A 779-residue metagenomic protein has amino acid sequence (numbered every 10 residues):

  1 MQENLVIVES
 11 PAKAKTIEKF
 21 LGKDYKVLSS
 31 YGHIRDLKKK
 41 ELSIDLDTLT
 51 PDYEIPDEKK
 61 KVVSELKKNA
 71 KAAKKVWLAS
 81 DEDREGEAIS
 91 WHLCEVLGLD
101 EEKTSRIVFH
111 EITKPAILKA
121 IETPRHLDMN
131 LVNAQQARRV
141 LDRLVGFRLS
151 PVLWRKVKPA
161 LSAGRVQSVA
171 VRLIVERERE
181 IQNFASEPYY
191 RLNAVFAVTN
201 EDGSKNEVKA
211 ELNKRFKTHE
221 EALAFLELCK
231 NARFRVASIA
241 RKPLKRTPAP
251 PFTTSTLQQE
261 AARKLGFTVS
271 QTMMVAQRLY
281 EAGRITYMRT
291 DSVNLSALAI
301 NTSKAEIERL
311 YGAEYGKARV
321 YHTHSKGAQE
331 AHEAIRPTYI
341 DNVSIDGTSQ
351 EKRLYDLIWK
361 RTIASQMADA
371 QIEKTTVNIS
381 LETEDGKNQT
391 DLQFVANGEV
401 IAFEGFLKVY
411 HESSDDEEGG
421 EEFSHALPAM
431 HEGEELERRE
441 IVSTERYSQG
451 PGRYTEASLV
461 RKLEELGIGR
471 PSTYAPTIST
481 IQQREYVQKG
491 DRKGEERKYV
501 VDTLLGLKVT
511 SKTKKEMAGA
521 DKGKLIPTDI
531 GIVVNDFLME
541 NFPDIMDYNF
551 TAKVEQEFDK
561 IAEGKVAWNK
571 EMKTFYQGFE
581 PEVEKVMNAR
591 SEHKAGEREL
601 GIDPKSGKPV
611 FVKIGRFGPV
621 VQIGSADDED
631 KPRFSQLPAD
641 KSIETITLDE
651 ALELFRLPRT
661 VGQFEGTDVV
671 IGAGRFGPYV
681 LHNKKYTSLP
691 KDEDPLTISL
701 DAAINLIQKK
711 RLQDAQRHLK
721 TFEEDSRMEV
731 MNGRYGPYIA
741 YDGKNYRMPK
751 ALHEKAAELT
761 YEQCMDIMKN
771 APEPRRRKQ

Functional and structural regions predicted by a protein language model:
M1-R139, R148, R319, E412-E418 (+1 more regions): Intrinsically disordered, low-complexity regulatory segments
Q2-L5, T16, Y25, S150 (+3 more regions): Basic, low-complexity terminal or inter-domain segments flanking catalytic cores
D52-Y53, S80-E82, L99-S105, P124-V132 (+6 more regions): Short, polar/flexible loop-turn hinges at active-site or ligand-entry regions and domain interfaces
I112-F196, S238-K245: C-terminal or mid-to-C-terminal helical accessory/interaction module adjacent to the motor/catalytic core
F216-P251, H431-E437, T444-E445, N549 (+1 more regions): Metal- or metallocofactor-binding catalytic centers and their adjacent structured scaffolds across diverse enzyme
V236-A240, T247-A261, T286-T290, G450-K462 (+1 more regions): Short acidic, hydrophobic short linear motifs in intrinsically disordered regions
Q258-E260, K264-Q271: A conserved hydrophobic secondary-structure block that centers on an alpha-helix together with its immediately flanking
